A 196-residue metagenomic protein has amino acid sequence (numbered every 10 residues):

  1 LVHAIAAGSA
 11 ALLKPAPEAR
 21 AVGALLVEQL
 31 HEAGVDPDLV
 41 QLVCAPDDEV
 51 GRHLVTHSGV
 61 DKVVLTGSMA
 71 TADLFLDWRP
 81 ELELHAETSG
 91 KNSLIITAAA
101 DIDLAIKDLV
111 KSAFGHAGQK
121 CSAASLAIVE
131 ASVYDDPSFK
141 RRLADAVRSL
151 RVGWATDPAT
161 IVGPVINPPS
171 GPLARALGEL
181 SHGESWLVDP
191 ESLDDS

Functional and structural regions predicted by a protein language model:
L1-L104: Rossmann-like NAD(P) dinucleotide-binding subdomain of oxidoreductase/dehydrogenase enzymes
E32-G34, K62, M69-S196: ALDH superfamily catalytic-core signature
